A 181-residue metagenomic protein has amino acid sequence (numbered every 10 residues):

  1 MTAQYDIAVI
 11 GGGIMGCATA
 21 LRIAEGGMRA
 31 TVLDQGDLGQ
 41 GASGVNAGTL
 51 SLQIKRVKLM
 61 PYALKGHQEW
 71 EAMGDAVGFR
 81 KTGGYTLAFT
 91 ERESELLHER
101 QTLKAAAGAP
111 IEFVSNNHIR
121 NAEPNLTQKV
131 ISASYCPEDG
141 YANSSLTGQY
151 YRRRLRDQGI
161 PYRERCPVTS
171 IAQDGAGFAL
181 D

Functional and structural regions predicted by a protein language model:
A3-Y5, D181: Core beta-strand elements of the Rossmann-like FAD/NAD(P) dinucleotide-binding domain in flavoenzyme oxidoreductases
Y5-T31: N-terminal Rossmann-like FAD-binding beta1-loop-alpha1 element of flavoenzymes
A24-G44: Glycine-rich FAD pyrophosphate-binding loop
G26-M28, A107, Q158: Conserved dinucleotide-binding and phosphotransfer motif residues
D34, K81, S115-N116, E164-C166: Short loop/edge segments at beta-strand edges and connector loops that shape dinucleotide/nucleotide cofactor-binding
A47-A122, I131: Dinucleotide-binding Rossmann-like beta1-alpha1 core, especially the glycine-rich loop that anchors the ADP
R92, E123-I131, A172-A179: A short, glycine/Asx- and small/polar-enriched loop/turn that sits immediately N-terminal to a beta-strand
S134-D181: Helical element adjacent to the flavin cofactor pocket in flavoenzyme catalytic cores
